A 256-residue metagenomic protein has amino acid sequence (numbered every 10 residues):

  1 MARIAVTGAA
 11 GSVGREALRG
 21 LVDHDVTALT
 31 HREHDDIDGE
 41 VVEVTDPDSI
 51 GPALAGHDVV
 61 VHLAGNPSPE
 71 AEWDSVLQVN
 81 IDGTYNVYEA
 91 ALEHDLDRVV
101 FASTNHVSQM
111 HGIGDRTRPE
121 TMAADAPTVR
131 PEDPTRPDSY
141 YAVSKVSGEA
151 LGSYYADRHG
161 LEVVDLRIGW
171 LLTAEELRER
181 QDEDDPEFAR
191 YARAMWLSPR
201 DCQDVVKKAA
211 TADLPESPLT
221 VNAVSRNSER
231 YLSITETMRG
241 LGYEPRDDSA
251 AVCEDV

Functional and structural regions predicted by a protein language model:
I4-D23: N-terminal Rossmann NAD(P)H-binding glycine-rich loop of SDR-like oxidoreductase domains
H34, V42-V79: NAD(P)H-binding glycine-rich loop region in Rossmannoid oxidoreductase-like domains and their noncatalytic homologs
V60, W73-F101: NAD(P)-cofactor binding segment of oxidoreductase domains
Y88-D138: Conserved Rossmann-fold NAD(P)-dependent oxidoreductase catalytic core, especially the SDR/UDP-sugar
Y140, S144-S147: Active-site helix of classical SDR
E149-A174: Conserved beta-loop-beta element that borders a ligand/cofactor-binding pocket
W170-E187, W196-P218, R226: Alpha-helical substrate-binding/gating segment
D182, P218-V221, R226-E244: Conserved C-terminal active-site "lid" loop/helix of NAD(P)H-dependent oxidoreductases that clamps the redox cofactor
